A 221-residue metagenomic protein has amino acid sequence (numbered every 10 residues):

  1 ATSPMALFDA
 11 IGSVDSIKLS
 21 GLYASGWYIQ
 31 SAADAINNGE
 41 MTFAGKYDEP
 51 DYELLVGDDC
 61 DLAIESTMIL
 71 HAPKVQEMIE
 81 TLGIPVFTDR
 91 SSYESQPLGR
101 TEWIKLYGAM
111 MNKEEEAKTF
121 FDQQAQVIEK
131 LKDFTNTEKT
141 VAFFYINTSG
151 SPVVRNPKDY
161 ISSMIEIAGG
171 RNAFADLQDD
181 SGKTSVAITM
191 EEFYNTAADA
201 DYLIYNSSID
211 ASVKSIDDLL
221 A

Functional and structural regions predicted by a protein language model:
A1-A221: N-terminal ligand-binding lobe of clamshell/alpha-beta domains
